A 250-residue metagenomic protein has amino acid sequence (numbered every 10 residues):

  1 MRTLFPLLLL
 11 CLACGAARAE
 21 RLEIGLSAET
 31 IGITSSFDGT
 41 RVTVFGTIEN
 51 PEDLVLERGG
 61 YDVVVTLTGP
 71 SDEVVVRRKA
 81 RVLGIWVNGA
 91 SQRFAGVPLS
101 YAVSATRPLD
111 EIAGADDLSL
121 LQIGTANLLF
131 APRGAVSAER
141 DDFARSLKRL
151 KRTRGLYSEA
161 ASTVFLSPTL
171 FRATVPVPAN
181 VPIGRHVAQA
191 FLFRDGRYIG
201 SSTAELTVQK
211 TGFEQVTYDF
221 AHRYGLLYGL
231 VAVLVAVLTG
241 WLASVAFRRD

Functional and structural regions predicted by a protein language model:
P6-A13: Bacterial N-terminal signal peptides
G15-A19: Sec/Tat signal peptide C-region and signal peptidase I cleavage site
E20-S36: N-terminal edge beta-strand
I48-E52: Short solvent-exposed capping/turn motifs at the termini of beta-strands
R81-P182: Membrane-proximal low-complexity regions enriched in glycine and acidic/polar residues
P176, I199-G229: Short, aromatic-rich amphipathic segments at membrane interfaces that lie adjacent to a transmembrane helix or signal
N180-K210: Extended, hydrophilic extramembrane loops/domains of integral membrane proteins
A232, A236-D250: Juxtamembrane interface at the cytosolic side of transmembrane helices
